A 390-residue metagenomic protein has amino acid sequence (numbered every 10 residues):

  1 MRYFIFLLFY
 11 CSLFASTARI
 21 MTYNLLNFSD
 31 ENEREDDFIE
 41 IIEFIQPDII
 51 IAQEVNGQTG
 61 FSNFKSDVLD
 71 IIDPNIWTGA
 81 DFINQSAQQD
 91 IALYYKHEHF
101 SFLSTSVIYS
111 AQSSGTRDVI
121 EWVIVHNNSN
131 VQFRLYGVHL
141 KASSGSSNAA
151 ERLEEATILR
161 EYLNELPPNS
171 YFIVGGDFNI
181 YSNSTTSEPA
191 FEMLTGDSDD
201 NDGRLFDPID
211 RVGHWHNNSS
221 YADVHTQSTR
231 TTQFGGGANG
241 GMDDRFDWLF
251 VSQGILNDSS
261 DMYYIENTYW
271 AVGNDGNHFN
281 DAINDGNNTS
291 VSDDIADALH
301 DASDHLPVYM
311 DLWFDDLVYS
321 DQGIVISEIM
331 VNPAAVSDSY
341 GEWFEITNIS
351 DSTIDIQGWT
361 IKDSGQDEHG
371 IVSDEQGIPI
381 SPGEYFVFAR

Functional and structural regions predicted by a protein language model:
Y3-F14: Sec-dependent N-terminal signal peptides
F6, T226, D261-M262, A335 (+1 more regions): Alpha-helical protein-protein interaction elements
L7-F9, S66, V123, G236-G237 (+4 more regions): Intrinsically disordered, low-complexity boundary segments flanking structured domains
S16-V318, P379: Divalent cation-coordinating acidic motifs and surrounding scaffolds that mediate Ca2+/Mg2+/Mn2+/Zn2+-dependent binding
L317-R390: Activation on beta-sandwich/Ig-like modules and their edge loops
